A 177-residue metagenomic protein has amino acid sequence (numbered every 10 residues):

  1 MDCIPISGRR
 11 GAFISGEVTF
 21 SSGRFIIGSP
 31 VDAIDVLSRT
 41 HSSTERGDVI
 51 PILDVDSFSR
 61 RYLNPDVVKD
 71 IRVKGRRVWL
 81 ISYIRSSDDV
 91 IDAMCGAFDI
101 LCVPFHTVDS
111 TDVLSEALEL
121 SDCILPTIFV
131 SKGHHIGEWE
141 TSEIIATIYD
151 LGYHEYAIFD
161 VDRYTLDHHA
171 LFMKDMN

Functional and structural regions predicted by a protein language model:
M1-R76, R85-D88, I124-P126, V130-E155 (+1 more regions): Conserved N-terminal beta1-alpha1 strand-loop-helix module at the mouth
T40, W79, T111-D112: Hydrophobic, well-ordered secondary-structure segments that either form specific early membrane-associated helices used
L53, R60, I81-Y83, V103-H106 (+1 more regions): Glycine- and other small-residue-rich loops at beta-strand/loop junctions that grip anionic moieties
K74-I100, E143-D150, H168-N177: Catalytic cores of alpha/beta
W79, D99-F105, C123-T127: Short hydrophobic/aromatic-enriched beta-strand-loop microsegments
I91, G96-V113, A157-L166: Glycine-rich phosphate-binding active-site loops on the catalytic face of alpha/beta enzymes
S110-E116, H134-E138: Short, charged, surface-exposed secondary-structure boundary motifs
D112-L120, H168-M173: C-terminal helical cap(s) of enzyme catalytic domains, especially alpha/beta-barrels
